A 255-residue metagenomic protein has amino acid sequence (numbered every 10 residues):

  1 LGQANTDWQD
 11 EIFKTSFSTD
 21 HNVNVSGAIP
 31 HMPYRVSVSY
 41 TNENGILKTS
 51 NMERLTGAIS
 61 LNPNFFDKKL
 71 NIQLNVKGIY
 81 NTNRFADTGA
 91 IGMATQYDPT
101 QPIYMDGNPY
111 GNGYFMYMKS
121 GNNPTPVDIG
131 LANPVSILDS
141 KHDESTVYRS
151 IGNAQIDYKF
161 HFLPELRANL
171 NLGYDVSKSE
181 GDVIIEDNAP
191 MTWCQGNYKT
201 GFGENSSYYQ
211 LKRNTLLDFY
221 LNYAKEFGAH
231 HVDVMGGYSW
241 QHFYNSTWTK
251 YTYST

Functional and structural regions predicted by a protein language model:
L1-A4, I46-S50, T56-I151, N169-T255: Surface-exposed loop/interface segments of Gram-negative outer-membrane beta-barrel transport/assembly proteins
L1-K48, A86-A90, I137-S140, E144 (+2 more regions): Residues embedded in well-ordered regular secondary structure
L166: Surface-exposed interaction regions that form or flank ligand-binding interfaces
